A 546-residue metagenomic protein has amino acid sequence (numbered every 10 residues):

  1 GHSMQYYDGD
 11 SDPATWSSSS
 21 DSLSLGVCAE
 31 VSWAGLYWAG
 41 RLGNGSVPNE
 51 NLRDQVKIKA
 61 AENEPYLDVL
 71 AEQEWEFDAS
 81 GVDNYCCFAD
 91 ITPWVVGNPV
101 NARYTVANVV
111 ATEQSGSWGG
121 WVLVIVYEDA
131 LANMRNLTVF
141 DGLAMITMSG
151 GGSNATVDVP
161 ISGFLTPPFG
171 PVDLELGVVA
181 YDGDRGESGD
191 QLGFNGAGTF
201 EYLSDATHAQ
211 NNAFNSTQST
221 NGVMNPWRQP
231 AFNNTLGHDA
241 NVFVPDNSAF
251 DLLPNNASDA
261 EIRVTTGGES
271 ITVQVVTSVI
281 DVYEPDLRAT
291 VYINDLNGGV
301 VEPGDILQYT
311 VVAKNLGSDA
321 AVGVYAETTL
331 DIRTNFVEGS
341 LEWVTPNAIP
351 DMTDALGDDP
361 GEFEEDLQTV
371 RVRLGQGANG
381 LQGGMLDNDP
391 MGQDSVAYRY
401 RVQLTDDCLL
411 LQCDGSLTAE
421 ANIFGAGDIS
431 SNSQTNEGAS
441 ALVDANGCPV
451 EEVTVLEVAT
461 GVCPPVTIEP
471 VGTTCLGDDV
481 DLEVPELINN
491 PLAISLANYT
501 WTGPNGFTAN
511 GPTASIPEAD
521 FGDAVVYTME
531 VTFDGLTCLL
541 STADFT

Functional and structural regions predicted by a protein language model:
G1-D286: Disulfide-rich extracellular domains of secreted proteins
V95-A102, L252-N255, P390-D394, D406-T418 (+1 more regions): Short glycine/proline/serine/threonine-rich loop/turn segments at secondary-structure transition edges
A240-A249, Q368-G415, G425: Low-complexity, intrinsically disordered segments enriched in Ser/Thr together with acidic residues
T265-Y292, P350-D354, D406-P465, L540 (+1 more regions): Extracellular/luminal low-complexity Ser/Thr/Pro-rich, glycosylation-prone repeat/linker regions
V301-E327: Short beta-strand elements of extracellular/lumenal beta-sandwich folds
Q308-T310, G477-L492: A short beta-strand segment in extracellular, disulfide-stabilized domains
V322-Q382, T435, T454: A surface/secretory-pathway sequence property marking extracellular, secreted, or lumenal proteins enriched
N498-A519: Surface-exposed, flexible coil segments in extracellular/virion-facing regions
